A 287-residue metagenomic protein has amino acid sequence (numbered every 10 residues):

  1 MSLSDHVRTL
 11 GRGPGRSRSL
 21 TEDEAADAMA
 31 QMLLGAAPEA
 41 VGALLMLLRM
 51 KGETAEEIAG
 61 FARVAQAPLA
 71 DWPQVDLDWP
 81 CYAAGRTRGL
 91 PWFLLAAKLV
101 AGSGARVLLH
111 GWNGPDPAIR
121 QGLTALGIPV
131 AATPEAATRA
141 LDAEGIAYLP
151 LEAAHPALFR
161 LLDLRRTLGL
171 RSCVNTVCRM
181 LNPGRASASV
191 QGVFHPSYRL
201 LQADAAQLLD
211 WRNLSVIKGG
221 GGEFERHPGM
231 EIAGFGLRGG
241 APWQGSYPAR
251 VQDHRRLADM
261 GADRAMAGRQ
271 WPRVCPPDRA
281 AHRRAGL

Functional and structural regions predicted by a protein language model:
M1-G89, L99-V107, D263-Q270: Acidic, glycine/proline-rich low-complexity segments that act as flexible tails and inter-domain linkers
S2-L20, R63-W72, I128-A131, A136-L287: Glycine-rich anion-binding loops and their surrounding alpha/beta cores
A40, W92-A96, Y198, R279-H282: Catalytic-loop motifs flanking and including active-site residues across diverse enzymes
L45-R49, D116-I119, M180-A188: Active-site-proximal beta-alpha loop/turn segments in soluble metabolic enzymes
L48, A65, A96-V100, I119-G122 (+2 more regions): Buried hydrophobic packing segments
K51, N113-P115, G221: Gly/Ser/Thr-rich loops at beta-strand to alpha-helix junctions that form or flank small-molecule/cofactor-binding
Q74-A140: A generic, well-ordered mixed alpha/beta core segment in the N-terminal half of proteins
